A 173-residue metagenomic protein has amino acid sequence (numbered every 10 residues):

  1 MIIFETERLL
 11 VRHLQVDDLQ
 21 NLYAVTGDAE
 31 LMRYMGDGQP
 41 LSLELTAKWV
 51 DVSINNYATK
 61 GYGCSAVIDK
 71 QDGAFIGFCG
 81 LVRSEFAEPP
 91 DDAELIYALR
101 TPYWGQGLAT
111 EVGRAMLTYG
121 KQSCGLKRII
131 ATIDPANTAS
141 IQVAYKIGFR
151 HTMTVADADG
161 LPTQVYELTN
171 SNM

Functional and structural regions predicted by a protein language model:
M1-Y34, C64-M173: Acyl-donor (CoA/ACP) binding surface of acyl/acetyltransferases
E30-V52, G63-S65: Conserved GNAT-fold acetyl-CoA-binding loop/helix
V52-I54, M153: Short, P/G- and charge-enriched loop/turn segments at secondary-structure junctions
N56-K60: Short loop/turn motifs at secondary-structure junctions and domain boundaries
